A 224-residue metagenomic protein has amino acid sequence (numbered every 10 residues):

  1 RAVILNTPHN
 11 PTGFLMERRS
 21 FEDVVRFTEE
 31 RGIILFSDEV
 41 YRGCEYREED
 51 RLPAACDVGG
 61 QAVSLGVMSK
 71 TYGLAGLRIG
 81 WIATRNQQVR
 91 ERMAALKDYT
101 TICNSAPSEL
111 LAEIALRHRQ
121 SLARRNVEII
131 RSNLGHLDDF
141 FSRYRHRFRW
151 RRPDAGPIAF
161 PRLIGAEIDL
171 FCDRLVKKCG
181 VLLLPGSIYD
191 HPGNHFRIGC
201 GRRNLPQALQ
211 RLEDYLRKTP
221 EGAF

Functional and structural regions predicted by a protein language model:
H9-I34, E39-L74, Q88: Active-site pre-lysine segment of PLP-dependent enzymes
E30-R31, Y144, C179, T219: Helix C-cap/helix->beta junction micro-motif
C56, I79-N86, R117: Short beta-strand-to-turn element immediately C-terminal to the catalytic PLP-Schiff-base lysine in fold type I
D57-G76, E91-N104, I188-Y189, R202: Active-site PLP-lysine loop of aminotransferase-like
Q61, G73, Q87-R92, Q120-L122 (+2 more regions): Short helix-loop capping/hinge motifs at secondary-structure junctions, enriched in acidic/polar residues
M93-T100, A115-D138: Structural signature of PLP-dependent enzymes
E113, I129-D138, R149-R162: Conserved glycine-rich beta-strand-loop-beta hairpin in the small C-terminal domain of fold type I
R174-L183, Y189-F224: PLP-dependent enzyme catalytic core of the Aspartate aminotransferase-like
